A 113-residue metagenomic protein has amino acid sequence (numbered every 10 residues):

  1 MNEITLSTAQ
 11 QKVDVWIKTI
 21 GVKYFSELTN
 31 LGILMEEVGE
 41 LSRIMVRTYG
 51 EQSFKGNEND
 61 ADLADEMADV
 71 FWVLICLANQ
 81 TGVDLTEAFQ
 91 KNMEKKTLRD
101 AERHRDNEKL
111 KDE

Functional and structural regions predicted by a protein language model:
M1-M67, F71-E113: Flexible "arm" and connector segments at domain edges
